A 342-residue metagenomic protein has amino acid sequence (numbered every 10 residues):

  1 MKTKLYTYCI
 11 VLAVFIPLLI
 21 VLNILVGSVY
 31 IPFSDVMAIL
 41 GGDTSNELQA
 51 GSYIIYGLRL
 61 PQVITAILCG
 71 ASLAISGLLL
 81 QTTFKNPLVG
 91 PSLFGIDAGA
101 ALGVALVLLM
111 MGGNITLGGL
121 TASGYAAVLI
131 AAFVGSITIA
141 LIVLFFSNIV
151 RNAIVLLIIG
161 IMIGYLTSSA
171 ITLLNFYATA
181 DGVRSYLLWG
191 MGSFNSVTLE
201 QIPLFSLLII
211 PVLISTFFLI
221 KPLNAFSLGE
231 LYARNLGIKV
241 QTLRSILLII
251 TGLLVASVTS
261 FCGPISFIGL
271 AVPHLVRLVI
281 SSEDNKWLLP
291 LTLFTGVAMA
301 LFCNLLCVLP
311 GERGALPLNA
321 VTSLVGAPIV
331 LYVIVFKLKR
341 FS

Functional and structural regions predicted by a protein language model:
M1-S342: Alpha-helical transmembrane segments in inner-membrane proteins
